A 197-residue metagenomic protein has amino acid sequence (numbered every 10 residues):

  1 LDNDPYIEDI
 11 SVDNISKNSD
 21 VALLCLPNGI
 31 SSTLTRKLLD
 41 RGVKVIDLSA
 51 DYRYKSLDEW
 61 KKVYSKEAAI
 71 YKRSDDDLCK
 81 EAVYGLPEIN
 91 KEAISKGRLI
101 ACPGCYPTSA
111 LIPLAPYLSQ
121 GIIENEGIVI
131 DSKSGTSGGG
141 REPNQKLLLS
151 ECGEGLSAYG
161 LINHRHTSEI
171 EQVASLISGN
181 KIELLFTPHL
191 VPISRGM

Functional and structural regions predicted by a protein language model:
L1-L161: N-terminal Rossmann-like NAD(P) cofactor-binding subdomain of oxidoreductases, focused on the glycine-rich
I123, G138-M197: Charged docking surfaces used in two-component/phosphorelay signaling
